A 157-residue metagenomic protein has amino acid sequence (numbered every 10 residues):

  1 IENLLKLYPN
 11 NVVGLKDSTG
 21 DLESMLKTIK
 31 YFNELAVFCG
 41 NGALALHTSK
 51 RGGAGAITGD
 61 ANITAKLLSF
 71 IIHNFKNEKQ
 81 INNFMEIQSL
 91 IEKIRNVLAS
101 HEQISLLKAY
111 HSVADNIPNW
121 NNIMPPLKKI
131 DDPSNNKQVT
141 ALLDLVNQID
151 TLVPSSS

Functional and structural regions predicted by a protein language model:
I1-R51: Ligand/cofactor pocket segment of small-molecule handling proteins
A43-S157: Structured C-terminal cap/extension of enzyme domains
